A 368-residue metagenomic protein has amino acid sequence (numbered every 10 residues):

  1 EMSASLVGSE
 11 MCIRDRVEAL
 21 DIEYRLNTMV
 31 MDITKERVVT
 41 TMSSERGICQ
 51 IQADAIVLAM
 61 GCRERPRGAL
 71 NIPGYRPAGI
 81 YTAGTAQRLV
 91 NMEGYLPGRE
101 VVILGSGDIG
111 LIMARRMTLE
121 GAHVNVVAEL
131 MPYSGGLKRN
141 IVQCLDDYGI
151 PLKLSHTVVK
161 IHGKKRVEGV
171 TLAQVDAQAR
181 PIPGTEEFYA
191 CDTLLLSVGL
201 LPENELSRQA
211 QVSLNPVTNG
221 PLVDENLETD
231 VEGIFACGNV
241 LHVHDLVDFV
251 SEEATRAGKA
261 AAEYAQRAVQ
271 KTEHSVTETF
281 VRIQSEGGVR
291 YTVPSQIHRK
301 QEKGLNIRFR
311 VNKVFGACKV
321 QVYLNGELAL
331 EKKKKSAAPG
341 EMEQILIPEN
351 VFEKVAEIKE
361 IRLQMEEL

Functional and structural regions predicted by a protein language model:
E1-G8, C12-I13: Single conserved hydrophobic/aromatic residue that forms the stacking wall/gate of nucleotide- or nucleobase-binding
E10, R14-E100, D176-G184, L195 (+1 more regions): FAD-binding core/adjacent interface of flavoenzyme oxidoreductases
R14-T41, I51, T118-E205, K303-S336: A Rossmann-like FAD-binding core segment of flavoenzymes
L58, I80-V90, D192-H244: FAD-site-proximal beta/loop scaffold in flavoenzymes
T85-S134: Rossmann-like NAD(P)H-binding beta-loop-alpha module
C237-Q284: A conserved FAD-binding loop/helix module that cradles the flavin
Q270-F315: Surface beta-strand/loop "capping" patches
V320-V322, P348-L368: Short, aromatic- and glycine-rich surface loops/edge beta-strands on solvent-exposed regions
